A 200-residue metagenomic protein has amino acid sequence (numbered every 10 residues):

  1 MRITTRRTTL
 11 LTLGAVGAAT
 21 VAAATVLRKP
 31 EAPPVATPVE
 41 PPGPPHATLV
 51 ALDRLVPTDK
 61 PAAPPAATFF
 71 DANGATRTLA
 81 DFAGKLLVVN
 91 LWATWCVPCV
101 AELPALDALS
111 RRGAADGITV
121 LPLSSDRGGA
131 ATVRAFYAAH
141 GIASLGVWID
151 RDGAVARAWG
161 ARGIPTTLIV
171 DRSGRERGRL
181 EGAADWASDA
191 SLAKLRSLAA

Functional and structural regions predicted by a protein language model:
M1-P64: N-terminal targeting signals for export/organelle localization
P64-P65, L87, I164-P165: Short loop/turn microsegments at loop-to-beta-strand junctions
T68-F69, I169: Hydrophobic beta-strand positions
A72, F82, R172: Short, ordered coil/turn segments that flank beta-strands lining enzyme active or ligand-binding pockets
L79-V97: Short active-site neighborhood of thiol/selenol oxidoreductases, capturing the structured segment around
F82-K85, A115, I142-S144, A161: Active-site acidic short loop of glycosyltransferases
V100-H140, R151-A158: Structural microenvironment flanking redox-active thiols in thiol-disulfide oxidoreductases
A138-A143, D150-S197: Thiol/disulfide oxidoreductase modules built on the thioredoxin-like
